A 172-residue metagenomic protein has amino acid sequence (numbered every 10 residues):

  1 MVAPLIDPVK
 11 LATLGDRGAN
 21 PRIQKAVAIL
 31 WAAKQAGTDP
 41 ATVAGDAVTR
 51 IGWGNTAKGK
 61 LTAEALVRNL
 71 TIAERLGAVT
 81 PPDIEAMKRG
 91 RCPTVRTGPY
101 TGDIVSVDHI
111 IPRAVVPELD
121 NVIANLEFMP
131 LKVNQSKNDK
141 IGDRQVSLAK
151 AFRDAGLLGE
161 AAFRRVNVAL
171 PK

Functional and structural regions predicted by a protein language model:
M1-L76: A boundary/linker detector
T42-A124, M129-F152: Betabetaalpha-Me/HNH-type nuclease active-site subdomain
N138-K172: Active-site or metal-binding loop neighborhoods of secreted/extracellular toxin and effector enzymes
